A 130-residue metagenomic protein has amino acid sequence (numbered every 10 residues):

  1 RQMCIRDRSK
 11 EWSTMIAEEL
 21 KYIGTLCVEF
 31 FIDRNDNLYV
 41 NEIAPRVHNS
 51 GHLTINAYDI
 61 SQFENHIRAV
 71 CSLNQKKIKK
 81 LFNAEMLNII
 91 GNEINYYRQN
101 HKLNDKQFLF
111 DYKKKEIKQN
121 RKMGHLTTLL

Functional and structural regions predicted by a protein language model:
R1-I5: Short, small-residue-biased leader/transition segments that mark boundaries at the very start of proteins
D7-V28, R34, A44-E93: Active-site "cap" helix and flanking loop/linker of ATP-utilizing ligase/carboxylase catalytic domains
F30-N37, N104-L109: Short, functional N-terminal and low-complexity linear motifs
L38-E42: Protein kinase-like catalytic core scaffold
R68-L130: Peripheral (often C-terminal) accessory segments that flank ATP-dependent C-N-forming ligase machineries
